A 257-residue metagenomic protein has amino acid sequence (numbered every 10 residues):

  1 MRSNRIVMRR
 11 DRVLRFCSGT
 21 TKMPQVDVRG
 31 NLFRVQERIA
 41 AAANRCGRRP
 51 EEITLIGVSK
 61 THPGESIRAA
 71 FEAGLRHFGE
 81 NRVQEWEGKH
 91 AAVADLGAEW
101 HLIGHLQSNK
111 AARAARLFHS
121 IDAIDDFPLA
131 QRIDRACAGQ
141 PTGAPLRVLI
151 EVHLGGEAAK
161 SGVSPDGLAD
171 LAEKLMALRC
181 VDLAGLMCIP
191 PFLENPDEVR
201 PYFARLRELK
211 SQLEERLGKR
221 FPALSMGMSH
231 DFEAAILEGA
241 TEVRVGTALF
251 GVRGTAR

Functional and structural regions predicted by a protein language model:
F16, T21-H230, I236-E238, F250-V252: Conserved alpha/beta-domain cores
A240-R257: Gly/Pro- and small hydrophobic-enriched strand-loop and loop-to-helix capping segments that sit at the rims
